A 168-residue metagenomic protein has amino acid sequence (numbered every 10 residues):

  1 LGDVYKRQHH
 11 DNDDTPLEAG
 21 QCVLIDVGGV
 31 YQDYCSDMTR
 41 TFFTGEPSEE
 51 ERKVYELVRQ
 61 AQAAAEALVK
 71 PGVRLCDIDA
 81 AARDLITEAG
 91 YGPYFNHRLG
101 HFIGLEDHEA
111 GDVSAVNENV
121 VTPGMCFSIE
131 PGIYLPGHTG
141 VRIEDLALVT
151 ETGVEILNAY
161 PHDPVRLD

Functional and structural regions predicted by a protein language model:
G2-D168: Active-site neighborhoods and metal-handling regions in enzymes and metal-associated proteins
